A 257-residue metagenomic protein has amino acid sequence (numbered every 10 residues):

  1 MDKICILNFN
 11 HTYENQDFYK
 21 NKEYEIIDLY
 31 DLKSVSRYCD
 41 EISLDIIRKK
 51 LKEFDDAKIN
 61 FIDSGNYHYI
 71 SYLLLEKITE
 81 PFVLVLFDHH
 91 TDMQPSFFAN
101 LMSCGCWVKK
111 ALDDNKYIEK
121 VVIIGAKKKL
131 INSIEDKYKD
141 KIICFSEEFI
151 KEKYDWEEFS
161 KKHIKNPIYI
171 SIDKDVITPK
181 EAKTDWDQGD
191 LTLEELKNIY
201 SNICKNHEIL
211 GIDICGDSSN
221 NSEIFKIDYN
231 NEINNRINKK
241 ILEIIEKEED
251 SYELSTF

Functional and structural regions predicted by a protein language model:
D2-I62, N66-V83, K116, K120-I131 (+2 more regions): Catalytic cores of soluble, metal-dependent hydrolases
I59, S96-N100, K110, N198-S201: Generic structural signal for short, flexible, solvent-exposed coil/loop and linker residues
L84-P95, W107: Long, hydrophobic, well-ordered secondary-structure blocks that form the structural core and pocket-lining surfaces
M93-F97, K153-W156: Short, charged, surface-exposed secondary-structure boundary motifs
F97-F98, S133-E135: Metal-dependent catalytic neighborhoods of phosphoester/phosphodiester hydrolases
A99-M102, L191: Glycine- and acidic-residue-enriched helix-capping/strand-helix junction motifs
M102-D114, V121-A126: Conserved beta-alpha
